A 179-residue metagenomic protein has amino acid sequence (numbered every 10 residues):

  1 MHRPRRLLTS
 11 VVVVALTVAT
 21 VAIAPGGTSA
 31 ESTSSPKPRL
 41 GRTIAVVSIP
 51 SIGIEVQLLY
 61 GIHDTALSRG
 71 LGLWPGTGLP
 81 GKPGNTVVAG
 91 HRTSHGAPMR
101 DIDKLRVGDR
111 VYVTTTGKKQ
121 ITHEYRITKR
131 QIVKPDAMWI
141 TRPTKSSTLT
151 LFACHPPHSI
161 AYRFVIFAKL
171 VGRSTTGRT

Functional and structural regions predicted by a protein language model:
H2-S29: Secretory targeting and sorting signals
A19-T179: Solvent-exposed, non-transmembrane regions of membrane-associated and secreted proteins
